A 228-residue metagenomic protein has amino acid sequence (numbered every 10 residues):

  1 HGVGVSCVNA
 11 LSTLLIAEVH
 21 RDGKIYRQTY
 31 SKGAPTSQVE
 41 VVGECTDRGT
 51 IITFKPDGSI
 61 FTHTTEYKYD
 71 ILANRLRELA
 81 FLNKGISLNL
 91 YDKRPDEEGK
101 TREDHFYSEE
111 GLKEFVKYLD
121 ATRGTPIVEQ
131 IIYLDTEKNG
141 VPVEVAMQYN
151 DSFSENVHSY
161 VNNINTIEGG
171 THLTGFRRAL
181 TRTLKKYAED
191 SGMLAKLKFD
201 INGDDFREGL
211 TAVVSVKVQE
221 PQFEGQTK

Functional and structural regions predicted by a protein language model:
H1-E110, F115-Y118: GHKL-type ATPase core
R27-Y30, E224-K228: Short acidic, glycine/serine/threonine-rich loops at helix termini
D70, R77-L79, G85-T227: GHKL/Histidine-kinase-like ATPase module
